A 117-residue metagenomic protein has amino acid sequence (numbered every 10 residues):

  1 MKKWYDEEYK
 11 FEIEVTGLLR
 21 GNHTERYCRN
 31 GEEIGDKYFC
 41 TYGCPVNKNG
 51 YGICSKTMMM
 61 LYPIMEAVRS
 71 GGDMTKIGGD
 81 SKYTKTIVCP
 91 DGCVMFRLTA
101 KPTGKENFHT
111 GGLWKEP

Functional and structural regions predicted by a protein language model:
M1-Y9: Short, Gly/Pro- and small/polar-rich lid/capping loops
Y9-H23: Short, structured beta-strand/loop micro-motifs enriched in basic residues and often containing a Trp
K10-E14, F39, M95-R97: Beta-strand secondary-structure signal
V15-G17, Y42, A100: Short, structured patches in soluble enzyme cores that scaffold and shape functional sites
R26-K48: Short, flexible N-terminal segments of the mature chain
N49-S70: Short, compositionally biased
A67-P117: Short, compact, well-ordered microdomains
